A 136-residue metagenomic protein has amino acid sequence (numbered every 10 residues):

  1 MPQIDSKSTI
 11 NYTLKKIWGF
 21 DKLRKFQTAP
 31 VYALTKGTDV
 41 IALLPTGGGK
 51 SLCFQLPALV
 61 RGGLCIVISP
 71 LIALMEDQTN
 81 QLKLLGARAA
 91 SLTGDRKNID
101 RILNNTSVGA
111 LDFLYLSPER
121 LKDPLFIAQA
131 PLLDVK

Functional and structural regions predicted by a protein language model:
P2, E76, A87, V108-G109: ASCE RecA-like P-loop NTPase motor cores that couple ATP hydrolysis to mechanical translocation on nucleic acids
P2-P45: Conserved pre-motif I regulatory segment
W18-D21, L43-P45, A89-D95, L116: Short, flexible loop segments at the rims of nucleotide/cofactor-binding pockets, characterized by
Y32, P57, Q81: Hydrophobic/aromatic ligand-binding patch that stacks against planar heteroaromatic rings of cofactors or nucleotides
G37-L56, I66-S69: Walker A/P-loop
D39, G63-I66, R88, A110-L114 (+1 more regions): Loop/turn-to-beta-strand initiation segments
G48, Q55, D95-K136: Conserved helix/coil segment N-terminal to the catalytic DExD/H
G63-L85, S91-R96, S117-R120: Conserved Walker A/P-loop ATP-binding site and its immediately adjacent core in helicase/helicase-like ATPase domains
